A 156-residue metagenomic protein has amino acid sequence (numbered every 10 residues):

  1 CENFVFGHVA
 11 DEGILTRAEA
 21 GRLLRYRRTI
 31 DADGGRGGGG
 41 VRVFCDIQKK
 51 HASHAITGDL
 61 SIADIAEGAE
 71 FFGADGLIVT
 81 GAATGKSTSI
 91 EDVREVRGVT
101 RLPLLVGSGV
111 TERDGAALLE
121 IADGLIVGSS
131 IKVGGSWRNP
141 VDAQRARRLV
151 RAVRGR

Functional and structural regions predicted by a protein language model:
C1-L102, V106, E112-G134, A146-R147 (+1 more regions): Alpha/beta enzyme core
W137-R138: A charged, well-structured terminal subsegment
R154-R156: Generic C-terminal helix-cap and adjacent flexible tail
